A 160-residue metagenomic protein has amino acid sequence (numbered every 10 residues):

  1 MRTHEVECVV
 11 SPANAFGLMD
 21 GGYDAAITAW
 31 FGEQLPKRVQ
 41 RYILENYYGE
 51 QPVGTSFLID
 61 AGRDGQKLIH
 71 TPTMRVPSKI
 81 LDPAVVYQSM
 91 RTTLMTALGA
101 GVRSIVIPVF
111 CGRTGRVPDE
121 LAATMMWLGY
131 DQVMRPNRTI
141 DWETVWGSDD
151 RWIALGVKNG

Functional and structural regions predicted by a protein language model:
M1-P77, Y87, R91-T96: Glycine-/small-residue-enriched capping loops at alpha/beta junctions
A61-D64, A97-A100, P136-T144: A structural motif corresponding to the C-terminal end of an alpha-helix and its immediate exit/capping segment
P77-K79, R113-R116: Short, solvent-exposed loop/turn segments at secondary-structure junctions
I80-Y87, E120-T124: Non-membrane alpha-helical structural segments and their capping/turn regions in soluble enzymes
S89-T92, C111, M126: Hydrophobic alpha-helical segments of small multi-pass membrane proteins
A100-R113: Short, glycine-/small-residue-enriched flexible loop/hinge segments at domain edges that mediate gating
T114-G160: Divalent-metal-activated hydrolytic enzyme cores
